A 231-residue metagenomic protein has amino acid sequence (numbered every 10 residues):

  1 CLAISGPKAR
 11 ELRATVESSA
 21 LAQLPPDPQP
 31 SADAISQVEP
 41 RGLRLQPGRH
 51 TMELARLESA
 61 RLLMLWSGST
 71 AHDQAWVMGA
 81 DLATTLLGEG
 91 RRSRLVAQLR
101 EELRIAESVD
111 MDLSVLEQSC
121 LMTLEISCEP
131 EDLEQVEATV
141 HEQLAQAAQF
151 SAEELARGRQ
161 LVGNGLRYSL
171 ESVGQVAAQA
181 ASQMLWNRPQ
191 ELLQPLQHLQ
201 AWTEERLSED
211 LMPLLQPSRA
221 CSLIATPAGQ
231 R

Functional and structural regions predicted by a protein language model:
C1-A34, G79, E101-R231: Charge-rich, well-structured scaffold segments of protease-associated domains
P28-S93, I224: His/Glu-based metal-binding/catalytic segments typifying zinc-dependent metallopeptidases
R92-E102: Short amphipathic alpha-helix segments
